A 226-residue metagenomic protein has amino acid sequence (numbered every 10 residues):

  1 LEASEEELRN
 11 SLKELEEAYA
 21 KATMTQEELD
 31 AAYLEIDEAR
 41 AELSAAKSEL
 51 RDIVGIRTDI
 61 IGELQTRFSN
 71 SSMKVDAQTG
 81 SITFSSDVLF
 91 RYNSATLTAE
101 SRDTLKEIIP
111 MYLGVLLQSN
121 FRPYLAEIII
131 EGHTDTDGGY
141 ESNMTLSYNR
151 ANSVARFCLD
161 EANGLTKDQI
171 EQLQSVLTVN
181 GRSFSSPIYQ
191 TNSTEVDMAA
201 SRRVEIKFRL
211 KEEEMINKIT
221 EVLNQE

Functional and structural regions predicted by a protein language model:
L1-D76: Extracellular/lumenal/periplasmic "stalk" regions immediately C-terminal to a signal peptide or transmembrane helix
L8, L15, L43, Q78-G80 (+5 more regions): Envelope-exposed proteins and targeting segments
Q26, Q65, Q78, Q118 (+3 more regions): Residue-identity detector for glutamine
A32-I36, S81, E127-I128: Short hydrophobic/aromatic-rich motifs at helix boundaries and adjacent loops
L43-R57, S72, D76-K106, D135-M144: Short, solvent-exposed beta-strand/turn patches at coil↔beta or beta↔helix junctions that act as interaction loops
R51, Y92-R102, I129-I216: Periplasmic OmpA-like peptidoglycan-binding domain that tethers envelope proteins to the cell wall
D59-V75, S94-I129, A155-N163, I206 (+3 more regions): Periplasmic peptidoglycan-binding/anchoring modules of Gram-negative envelope and division proteins
M73-V75, S81, F121, I170 (+1 more regions): Sterically constrained small-residue positions within well-ordered secondary structures of folded domains
